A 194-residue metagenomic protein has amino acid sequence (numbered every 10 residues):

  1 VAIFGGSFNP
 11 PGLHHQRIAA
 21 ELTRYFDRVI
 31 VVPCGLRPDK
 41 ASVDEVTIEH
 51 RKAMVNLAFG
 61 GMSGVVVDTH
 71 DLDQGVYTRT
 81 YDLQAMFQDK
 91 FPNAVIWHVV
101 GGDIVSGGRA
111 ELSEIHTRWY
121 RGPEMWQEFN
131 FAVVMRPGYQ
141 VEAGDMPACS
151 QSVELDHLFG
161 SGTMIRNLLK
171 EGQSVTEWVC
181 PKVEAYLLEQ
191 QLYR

Functional and structural regions predicted by a protein language model:
V1-R194: Nucleotidyltransferase catalytic core that binds NTPs
